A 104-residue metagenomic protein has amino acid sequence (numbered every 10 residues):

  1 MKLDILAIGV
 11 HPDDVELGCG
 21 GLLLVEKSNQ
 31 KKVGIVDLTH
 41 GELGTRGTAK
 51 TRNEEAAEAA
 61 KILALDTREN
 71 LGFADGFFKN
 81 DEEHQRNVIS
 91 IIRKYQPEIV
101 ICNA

Functional and structural regions predicted by a protein language model:
M1-Y95: Active-site rim/loop-helix segments in enzyme catalytic domains that contact anionic ligands
E98-A104: Acidic beta-strand-to-loop metal/phosphate-binding motif
